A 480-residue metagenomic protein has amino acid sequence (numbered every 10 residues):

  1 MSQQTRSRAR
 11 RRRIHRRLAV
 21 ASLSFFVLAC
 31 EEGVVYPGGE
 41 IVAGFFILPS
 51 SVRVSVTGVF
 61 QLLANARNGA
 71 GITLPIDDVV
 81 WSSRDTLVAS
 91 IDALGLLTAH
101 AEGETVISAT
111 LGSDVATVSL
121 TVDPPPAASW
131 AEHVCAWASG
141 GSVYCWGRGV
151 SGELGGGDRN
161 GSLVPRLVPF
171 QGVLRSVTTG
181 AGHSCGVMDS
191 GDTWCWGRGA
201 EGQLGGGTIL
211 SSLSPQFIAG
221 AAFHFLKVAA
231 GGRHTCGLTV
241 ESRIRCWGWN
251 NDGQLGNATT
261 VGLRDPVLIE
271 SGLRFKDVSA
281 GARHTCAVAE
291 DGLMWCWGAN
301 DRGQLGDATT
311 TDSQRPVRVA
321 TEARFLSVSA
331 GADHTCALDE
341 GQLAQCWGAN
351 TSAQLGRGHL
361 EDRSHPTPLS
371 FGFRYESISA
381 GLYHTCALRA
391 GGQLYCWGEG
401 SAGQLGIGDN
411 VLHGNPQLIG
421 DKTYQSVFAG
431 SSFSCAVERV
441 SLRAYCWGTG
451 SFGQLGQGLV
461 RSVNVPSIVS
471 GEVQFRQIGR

Functional and structural regions predicted by a protein language model:
Q3-A19: Bacterial N-terminal signal peptides that target proteins for export
F26-A29: C-terminal motif of bacterial Sec signal peptides marking the signal peptidase cleavage site
E31-P125: Extracytoplasmic soluble-region selector
P125-W137: Beta-strand-rich domains and repeat architectures in extracellular enzymes and scaffolds, especially beta-propellers
E132, G141, A181-G182, G191 (+10 more regions): Short coil/turn segments that connect the beta-strands within blades of beta-propeller domains
H133-A136, C145, H183-G186, C195 (+12 more regions): Conserved core positions of repeat-based scaffolds
Y144-V164, W194-S214, R245-D265, W295-R315 (+3 more regions): Short glycine/serine- and acidic-residue-enriched loop/turn motifs that recur at repeat junctions
F170-Q171, G180, A221, G231 (+9 more regions): Conserved GH/AH loop at the N-terminal boundary of individual WD40 repeats
